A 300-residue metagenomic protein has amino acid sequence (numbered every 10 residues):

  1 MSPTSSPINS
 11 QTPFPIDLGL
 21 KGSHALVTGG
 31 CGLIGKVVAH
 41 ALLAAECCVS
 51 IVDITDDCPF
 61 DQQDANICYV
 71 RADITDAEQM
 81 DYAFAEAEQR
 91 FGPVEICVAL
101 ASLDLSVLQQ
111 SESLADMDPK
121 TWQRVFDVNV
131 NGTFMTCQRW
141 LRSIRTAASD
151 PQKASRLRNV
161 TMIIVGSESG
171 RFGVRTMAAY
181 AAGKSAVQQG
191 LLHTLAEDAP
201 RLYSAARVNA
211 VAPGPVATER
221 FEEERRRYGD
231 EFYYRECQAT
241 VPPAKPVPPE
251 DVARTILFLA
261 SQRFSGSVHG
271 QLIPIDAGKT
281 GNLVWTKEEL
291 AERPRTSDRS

Functional and structural regions predicted by a protein language model:
P13-V49: Canonical Rossmann dinucleotide-binding motif of NAD(H)/NADP(H)-dependent dehydrogenases/reductases, specifically
S102-Q123, R142, T146-R158, T176-A179 (+2 more regions): Conserved mid-core segment of classical short-chain dehydrogenase/reductases
A115-M135, I163, V187-Q188, Q238: Catalytic Tyr-X3-Lys loop
V128-R156, A196-R201, S261: Amphipathic alpha-helical dimer-interface segment in Rossmann-like NAD(P)H-dependent oxidoreductases
C137, G183-K184: Active-site helix of classical SDR
S167: Residue(s) in the substrate-gating loop at a strand-loop-helix junction that position the organic substrate next
L202-R207, F264-G270: Short, small/polar-rich loop/turn modules that mediate ligand/substrate recognition or access, typified
G266-T280: Short-chain dehydrogenase/reductase
